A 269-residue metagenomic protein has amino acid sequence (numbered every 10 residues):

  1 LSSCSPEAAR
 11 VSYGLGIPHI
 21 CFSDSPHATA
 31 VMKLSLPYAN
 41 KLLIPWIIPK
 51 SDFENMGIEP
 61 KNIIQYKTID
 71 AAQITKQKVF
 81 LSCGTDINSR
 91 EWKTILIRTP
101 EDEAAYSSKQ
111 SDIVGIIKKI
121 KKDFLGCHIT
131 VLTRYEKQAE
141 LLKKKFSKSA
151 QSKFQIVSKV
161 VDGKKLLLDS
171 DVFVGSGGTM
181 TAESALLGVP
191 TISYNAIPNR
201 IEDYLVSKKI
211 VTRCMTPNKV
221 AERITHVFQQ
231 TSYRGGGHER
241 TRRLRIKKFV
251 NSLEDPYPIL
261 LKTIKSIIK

Functional and structural regions predicted by a protein language model:
L1-M56: Active-site and donor-binding regions of nucleotide-sugar-utilizing enzymes
L1-V11, H19-S23, K165-D203: A donor-sugar binding/catalytic signature common to diverse glycosyltransferases and related nucleotide-sugar
G16-A28, L42-I44, I63-Q65, S152-V157 (+1 more regions): Short hydrophobic/aromatic-enriched beta-strand-loop microsegments
N40-S111: A nucleotide-sugar donor-handling region in carbohydrate enzymes
I64-Q65, Q155-K159, V211-V220: Short acidic-hydrophobic, aromatic-tinged amphipathic segments that line or gate anion-handling sites
D123-K159: Catalytic donor nucleotide-activated moiety binding site of glycosyltransferases and closely related
L186-F228, Y233: Catalytic binding pocket for nucleotide-activated donors in carbohydrate/polymer assembly enzymes
Y233-K269: C-terminal amphipathic helix plus adjacent low-complexity, charged tail appended to glycosyltransferase catalytic
